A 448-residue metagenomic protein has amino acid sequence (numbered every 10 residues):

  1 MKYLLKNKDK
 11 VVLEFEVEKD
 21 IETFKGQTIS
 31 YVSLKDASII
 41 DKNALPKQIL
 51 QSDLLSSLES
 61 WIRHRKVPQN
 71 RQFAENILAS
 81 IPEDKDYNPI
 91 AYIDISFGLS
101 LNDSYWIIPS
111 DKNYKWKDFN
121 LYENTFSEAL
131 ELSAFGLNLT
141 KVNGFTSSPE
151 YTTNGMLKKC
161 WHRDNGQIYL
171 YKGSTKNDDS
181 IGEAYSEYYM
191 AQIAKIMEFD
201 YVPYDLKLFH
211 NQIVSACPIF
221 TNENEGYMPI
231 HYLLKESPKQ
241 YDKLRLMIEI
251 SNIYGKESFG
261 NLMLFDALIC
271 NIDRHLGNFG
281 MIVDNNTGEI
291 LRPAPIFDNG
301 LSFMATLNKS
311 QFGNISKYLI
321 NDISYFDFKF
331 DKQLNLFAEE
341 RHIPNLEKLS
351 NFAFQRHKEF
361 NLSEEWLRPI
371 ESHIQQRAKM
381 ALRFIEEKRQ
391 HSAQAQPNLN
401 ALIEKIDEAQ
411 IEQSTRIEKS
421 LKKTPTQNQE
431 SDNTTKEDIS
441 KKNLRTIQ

Functional and structural regions predicted by a protein language model:
M1-L264, L268-C270, I282-P425, E437 (+1 more regions): Phosphate/dinucleotide-binding and metal-coordinating scaffold of catalytic cores in nucleotide-dependent enzymes
H275, G280: Canonical protein kinase catalytic loop motif
